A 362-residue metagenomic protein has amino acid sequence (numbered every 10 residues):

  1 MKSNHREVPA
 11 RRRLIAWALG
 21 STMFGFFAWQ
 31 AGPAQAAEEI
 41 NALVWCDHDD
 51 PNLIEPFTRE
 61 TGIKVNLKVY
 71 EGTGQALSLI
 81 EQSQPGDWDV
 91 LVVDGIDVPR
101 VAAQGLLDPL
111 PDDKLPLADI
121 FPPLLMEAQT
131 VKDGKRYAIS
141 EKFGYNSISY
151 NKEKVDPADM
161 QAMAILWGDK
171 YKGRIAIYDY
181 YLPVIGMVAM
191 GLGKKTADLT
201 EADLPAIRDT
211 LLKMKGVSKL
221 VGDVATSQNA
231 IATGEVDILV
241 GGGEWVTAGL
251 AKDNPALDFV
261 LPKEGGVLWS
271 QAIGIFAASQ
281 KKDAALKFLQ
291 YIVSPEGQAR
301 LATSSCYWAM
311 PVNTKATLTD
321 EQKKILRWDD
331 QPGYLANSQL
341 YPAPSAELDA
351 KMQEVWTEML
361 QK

Functional and structural regions predicted by a protein language model:
S3-G20: N-terminal secretory signal peptides and thylakoid transit peptides that target proteins across membranes
A37-R100: Early extracytoplasmic/lumenal segment of secretory-pathway proteins
V92-K219, V224-E235: Extracytoplasmic ligand-binding site segments that recognize negatively charged/polar headgroups
D97-R100, A232, I238-A256: A ligand-binding cleft/hinge motif common to bilobed small-molecule-binding domains
S147-K154, A189-G193, W269-K282, R300: A bilobed periplasmic-binding-protein/Venus flytrap-type ligand-binding module shared by bacterial periplasmic
L204-M214, D253-A277: Periplasmic-binding protein-like
N229, P332-K362: Conserved C-terminal helix/tail region of periplasmic/extracytoplasmic solute-binding proteins
F276-A336: Mature extracytoplasmic/periplasmic domains
